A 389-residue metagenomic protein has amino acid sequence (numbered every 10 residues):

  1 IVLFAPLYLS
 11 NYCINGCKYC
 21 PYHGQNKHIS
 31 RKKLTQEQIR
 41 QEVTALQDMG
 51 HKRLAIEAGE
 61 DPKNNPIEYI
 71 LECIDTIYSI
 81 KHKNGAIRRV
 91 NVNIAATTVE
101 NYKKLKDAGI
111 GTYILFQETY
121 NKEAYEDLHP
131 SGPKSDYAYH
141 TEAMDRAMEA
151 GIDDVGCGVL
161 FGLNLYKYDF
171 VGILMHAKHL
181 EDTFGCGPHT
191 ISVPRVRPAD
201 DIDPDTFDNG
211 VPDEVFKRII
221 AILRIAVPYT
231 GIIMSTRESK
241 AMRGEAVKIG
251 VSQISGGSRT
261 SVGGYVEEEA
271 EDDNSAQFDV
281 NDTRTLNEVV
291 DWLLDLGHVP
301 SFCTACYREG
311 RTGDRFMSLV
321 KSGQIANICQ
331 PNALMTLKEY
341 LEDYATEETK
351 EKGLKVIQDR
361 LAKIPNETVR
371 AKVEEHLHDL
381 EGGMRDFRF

Functional and structural regions predicted by a protein language model:
L3-Q38: Canonical Radical SAM [4Fe-4S] cluster-binding loop centered on the CxxxCxxC motif and its immediate flanking residues
A5, V43, L71-Y78, Y102 (+5 more regions): Generic structural signal for well-ordered alpha-helices, preferentially at hydrophobic/aromatic core positions
Y22, D48, S79-H82, E149 (+3 more regions): Generic secondary-structure signature for well-ordered alpha-helical cores
G24-R40, L46-A150, D154-C157, F161-L163 (+2 more regions): Core AdoMet radical
A58, T112, A138-I202, P212-A241 (+2 more regions): Conserved C-terminal portion of the radical SAM core fold that forms the substrate/S-adenosylmethionine-binding
I67-Y78, K106-I114, Y166-F184, P212-K217 (+2 more regions): Short, electropositive alpha-helical surface patch
L128-K134, D205-N209, S275: Short glycine-enriched, charge-decorated loop/helix-capping segments at active-site entrances that position
A241-S252, S258-F389: Radical SAM enzyme core and accessory elements
